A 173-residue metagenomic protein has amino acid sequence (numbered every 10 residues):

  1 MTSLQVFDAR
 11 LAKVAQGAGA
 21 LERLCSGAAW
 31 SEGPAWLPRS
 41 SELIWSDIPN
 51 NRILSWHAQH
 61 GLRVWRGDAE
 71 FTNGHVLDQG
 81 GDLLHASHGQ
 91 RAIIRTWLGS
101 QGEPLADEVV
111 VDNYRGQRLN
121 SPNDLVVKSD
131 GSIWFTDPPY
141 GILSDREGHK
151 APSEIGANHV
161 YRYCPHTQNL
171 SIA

Functional and structural regions predicted by a protein language model:
M1-A173: Sequence-structural signature of mature extracellular/luminal beta-sheet repeat domains, prominently beta-propellers
